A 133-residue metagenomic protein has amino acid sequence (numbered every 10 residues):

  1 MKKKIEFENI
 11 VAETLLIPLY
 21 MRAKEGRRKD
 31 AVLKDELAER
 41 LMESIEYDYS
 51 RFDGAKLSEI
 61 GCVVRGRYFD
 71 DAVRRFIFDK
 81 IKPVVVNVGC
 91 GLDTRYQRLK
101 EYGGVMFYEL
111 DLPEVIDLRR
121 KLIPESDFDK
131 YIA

Functional and structural regions predicted by a protein language model:
M1-V86, C90-I132: Rossmann-like AdoMet
